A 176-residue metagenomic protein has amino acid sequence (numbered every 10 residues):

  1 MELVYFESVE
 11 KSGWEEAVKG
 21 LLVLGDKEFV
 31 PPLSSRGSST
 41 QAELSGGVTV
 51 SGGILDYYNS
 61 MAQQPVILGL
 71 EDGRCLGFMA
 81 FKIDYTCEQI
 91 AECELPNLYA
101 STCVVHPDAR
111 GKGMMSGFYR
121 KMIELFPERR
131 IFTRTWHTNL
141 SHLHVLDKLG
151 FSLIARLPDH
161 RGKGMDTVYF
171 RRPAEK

Functional and structural regions predicted by a protein language model:
M1-L33, K176: Conserved N-terminal entry element of GNAT/NAT acetyltransferase domains
L22-E71: Active-site rim helix/loop that mediates acceptor-substrate recognition in acyltransferases
Q63-L68, F78, T102, F132 (+1 more regions): Short hydrophobic/aromatic beta-strand element in the GNAT-like acyltransferase core that lines or flanks the acyl-donor
L68, R74-Y85, Q89, Y99 (+1 more regions): Conserved beta-strand in the GNAT
L98-R110, T135-W136: A short, internal acetyl-CoA/4′-phosphopantetheine-binding micro-motif in the GNAT/acyltransferase core
V105, G111-E124, H144, K148: Conserved acetyl-CoA-binding loop-helix of GNAT-fold acetyltransferases
L125-H137: Conserved GNAT acetyl-CoA-binding A-motif
F132-T135, G150-T167: Conserved catalytic-core motifs of GNAT/GCN5-like acyltransferases
